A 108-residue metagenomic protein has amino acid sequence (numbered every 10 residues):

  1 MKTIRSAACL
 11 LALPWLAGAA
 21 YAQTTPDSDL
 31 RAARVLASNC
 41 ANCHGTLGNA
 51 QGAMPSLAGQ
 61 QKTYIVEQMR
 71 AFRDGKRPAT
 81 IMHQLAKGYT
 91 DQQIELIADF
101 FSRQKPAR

Functional and structural regions predicted by a protein language model:
M1-R5: Positively charged n-region of N-terminal signal peptides that target proteins for export
A7-G18: Bacterial N-terminal signal peptides
G18-A37, A53-P55, V66, A71 (+1 more regions): Electrostatic cytochrome c docking/interface patches
D27, R31, G59, G88-D91: Soluble non-cytosolic domains of exported or imported proteins
S38-T46, I97: The canonical Cys-X-X-Cys-His
C43-A50, S102-R103: Detector for the c-type heme attachment site
Q51-L85: Amphipathic, hydrophobic secondary-structure cores in small proteins
R77, K87-R108: C-terminal capping alpha-helices of c-type cytochrome domains
